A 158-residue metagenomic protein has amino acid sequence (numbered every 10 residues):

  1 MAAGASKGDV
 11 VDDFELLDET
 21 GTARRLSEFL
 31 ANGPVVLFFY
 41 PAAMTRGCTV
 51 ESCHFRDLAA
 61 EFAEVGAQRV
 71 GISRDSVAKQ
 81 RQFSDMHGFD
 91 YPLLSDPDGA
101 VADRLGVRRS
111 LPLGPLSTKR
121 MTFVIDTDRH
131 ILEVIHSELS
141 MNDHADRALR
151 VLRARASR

Functional and structural regions predicted by a protein language model:
M1-R158: Chalcogenol-based redox active-site neighborhoods
